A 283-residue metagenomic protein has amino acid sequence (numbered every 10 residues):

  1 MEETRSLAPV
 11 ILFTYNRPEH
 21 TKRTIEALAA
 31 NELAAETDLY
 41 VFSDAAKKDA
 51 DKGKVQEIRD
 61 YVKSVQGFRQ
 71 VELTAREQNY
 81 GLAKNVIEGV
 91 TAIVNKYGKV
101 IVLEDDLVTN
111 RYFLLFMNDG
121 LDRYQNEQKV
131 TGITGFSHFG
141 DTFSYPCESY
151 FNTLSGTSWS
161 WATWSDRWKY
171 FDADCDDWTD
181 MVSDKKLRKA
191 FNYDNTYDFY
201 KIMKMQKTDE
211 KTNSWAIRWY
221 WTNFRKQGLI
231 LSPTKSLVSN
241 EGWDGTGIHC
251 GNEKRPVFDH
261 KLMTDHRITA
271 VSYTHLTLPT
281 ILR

Functional and structural regions predicted by a protein language model:
R17-A30: Short, well-formed alpha-helical segments that are part of the catalytic scaffolds of diverse glycosyltransferases
N31-L73: Acidic donor-binding segment of Leloir-type glycosyltransferases
Q78-N85: A short, glycine-/small-residue-rich helix N-cap motif at loop->alpha-helix starts within glycosyltransferase
I87-K99: Active-site nucleotide-sugar/metal-binding loop of Leloir-type enzymes
G98-V108: Short beta-strand-to-loop acidic/aromatic patch adjacent to the donor-nucleotide binding site
L114-C147: Conserved donor NDP-sugar-binding/catalytic core segment of glycosyltransferases
W221-V238: Catalytic donor-sugar/metal-binding loop of nucleotide-sugar-dependent glycosyltransferases
H275-R283: Single conserved hydrophobic/aromatic residue that forms the stacking wall/gate of nucleotide- or nucleobase-binding
